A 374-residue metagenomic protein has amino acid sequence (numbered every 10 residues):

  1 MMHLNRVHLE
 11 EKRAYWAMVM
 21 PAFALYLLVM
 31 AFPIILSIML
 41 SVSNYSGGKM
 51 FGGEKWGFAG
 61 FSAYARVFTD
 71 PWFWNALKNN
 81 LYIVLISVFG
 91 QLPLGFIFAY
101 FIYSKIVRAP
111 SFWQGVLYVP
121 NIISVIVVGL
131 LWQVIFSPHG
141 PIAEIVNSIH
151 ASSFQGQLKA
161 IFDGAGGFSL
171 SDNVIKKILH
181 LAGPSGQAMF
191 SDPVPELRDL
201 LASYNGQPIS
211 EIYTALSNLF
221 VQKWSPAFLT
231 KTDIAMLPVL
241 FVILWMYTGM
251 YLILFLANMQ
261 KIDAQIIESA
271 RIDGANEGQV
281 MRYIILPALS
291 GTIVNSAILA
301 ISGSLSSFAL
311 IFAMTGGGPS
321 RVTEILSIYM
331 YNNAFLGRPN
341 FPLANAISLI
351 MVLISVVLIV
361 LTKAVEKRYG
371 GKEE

Functional and structural regions predicted by a protein language model:
M1-V7: N-terminal leader/signal peptides at the extreme start of proteins
V7-E374: A structural signal for multi-pass alpha-helical bundles of membrane permease subunits that mediate small-molecule
